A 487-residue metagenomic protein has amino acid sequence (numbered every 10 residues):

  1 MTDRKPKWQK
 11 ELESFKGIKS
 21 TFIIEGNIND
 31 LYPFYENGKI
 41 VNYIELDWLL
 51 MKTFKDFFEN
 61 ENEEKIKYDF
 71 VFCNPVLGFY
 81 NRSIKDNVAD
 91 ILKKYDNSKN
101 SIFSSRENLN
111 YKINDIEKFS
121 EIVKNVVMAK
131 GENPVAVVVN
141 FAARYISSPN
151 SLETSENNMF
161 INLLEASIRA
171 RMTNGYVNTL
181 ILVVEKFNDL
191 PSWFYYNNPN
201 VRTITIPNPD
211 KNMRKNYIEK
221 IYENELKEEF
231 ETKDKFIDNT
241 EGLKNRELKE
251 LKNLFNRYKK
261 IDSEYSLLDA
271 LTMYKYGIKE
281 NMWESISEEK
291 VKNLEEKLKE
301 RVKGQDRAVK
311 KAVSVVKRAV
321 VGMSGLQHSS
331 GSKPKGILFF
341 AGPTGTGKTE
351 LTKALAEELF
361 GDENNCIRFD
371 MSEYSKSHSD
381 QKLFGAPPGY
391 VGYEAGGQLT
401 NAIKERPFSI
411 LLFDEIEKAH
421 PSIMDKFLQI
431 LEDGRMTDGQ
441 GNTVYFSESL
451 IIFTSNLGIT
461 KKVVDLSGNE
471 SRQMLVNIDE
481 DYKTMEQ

Functional and structural regions predicted by a protein language model:
R4-F15, S105-A136, E165-R169, A386-F413 (+1 more regions): Conserved alpha-helical scaffold flanking the Walker A/P-loop in AAA+ ATPase domains
W8, V184-N188, E250-Q487: AAA+ P-loop NTPase nucleotide-binding core of proteostasis motors
S20-D69, S329-F369: Walker A/P-loop
I28-F34, G78, A142-E156, F187-D189: Short acidic, S/G/P-rich loop/turn micro-motifs used as interaction or catalytic elements
L49-S101, E358-Y390: AAA+/P-loop NTPase substrate/partner-engagement loops
K124-N125, S155-V177, E432-Y445, D479-Q487: Substrate-engagement module of ASCE P-loop NTPases
M159-W193, K211, Y445-I452, L457-K461: Sensor-1/coupling segment of RecA-like P-loop NTPase cores
I206-K233: Conserved small helical "lid"/interfacial subdomain of P-loop NTPases
